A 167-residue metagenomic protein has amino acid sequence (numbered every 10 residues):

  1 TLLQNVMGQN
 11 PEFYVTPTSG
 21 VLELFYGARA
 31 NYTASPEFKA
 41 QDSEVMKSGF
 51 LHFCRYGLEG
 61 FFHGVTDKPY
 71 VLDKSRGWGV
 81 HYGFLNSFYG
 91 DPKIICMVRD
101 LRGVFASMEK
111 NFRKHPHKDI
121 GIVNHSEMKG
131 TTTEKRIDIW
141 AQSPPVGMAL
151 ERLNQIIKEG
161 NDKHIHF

Functional and structural regions predicted by a protein language model:
T1-E59, V65, V123-K129: PAPS-dependent sulfotransferase catalytic core
N5, F62-H63, N86, I157: Short secondary-structure boundary/capping segments
P69-F167: PAPS-dependent sulfotransferase catalytic domain
